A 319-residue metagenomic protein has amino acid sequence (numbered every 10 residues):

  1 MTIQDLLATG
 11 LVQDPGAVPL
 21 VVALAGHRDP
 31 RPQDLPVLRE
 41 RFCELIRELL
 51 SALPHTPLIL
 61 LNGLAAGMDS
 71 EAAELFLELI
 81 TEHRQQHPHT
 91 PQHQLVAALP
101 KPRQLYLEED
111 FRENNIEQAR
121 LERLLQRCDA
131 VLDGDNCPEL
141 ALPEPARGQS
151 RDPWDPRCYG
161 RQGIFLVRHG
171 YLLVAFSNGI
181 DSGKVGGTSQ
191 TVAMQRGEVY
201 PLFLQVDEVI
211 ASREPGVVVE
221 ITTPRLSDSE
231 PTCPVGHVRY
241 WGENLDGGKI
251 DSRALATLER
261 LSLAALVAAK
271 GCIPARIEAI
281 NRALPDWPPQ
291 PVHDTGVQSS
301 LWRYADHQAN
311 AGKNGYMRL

Functional and structural regions predicted by a protein language model:
T2-P231: Acidic/glycine-enriched connector segments
E44, R168, S300-R303, H307: Generic structural signal for well-ordered, non-membrane alpha-helices
F76, A98, R303-L319: Alpha-helical transmembrane segments and their immediate juxtamembrane boundary regions in integral membrane proteins
C158, P289-H293, V297, N310-R318: Non-transmembrane, amphipathic alpha-helical segments
R225, R253-L284: Extended charged low-complexity segments that act as oligomerization/scaffolding linkers
V235-K249: Intrinsically disordered, low-complexity N-proximal targeting/linker segments that flank membranes
A275-R303: Short, charged cytosolic
